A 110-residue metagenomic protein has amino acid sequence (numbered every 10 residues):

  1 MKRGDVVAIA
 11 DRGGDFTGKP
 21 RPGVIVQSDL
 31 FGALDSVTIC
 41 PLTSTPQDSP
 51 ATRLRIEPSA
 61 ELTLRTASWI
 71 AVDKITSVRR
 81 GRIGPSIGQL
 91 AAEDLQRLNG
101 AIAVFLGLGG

Functional and structural regions predicted by a protein language model:
M1-G110: Conserved functional hotspots at enzyme active or ligand-binding sites that engage polyanionic ligands
